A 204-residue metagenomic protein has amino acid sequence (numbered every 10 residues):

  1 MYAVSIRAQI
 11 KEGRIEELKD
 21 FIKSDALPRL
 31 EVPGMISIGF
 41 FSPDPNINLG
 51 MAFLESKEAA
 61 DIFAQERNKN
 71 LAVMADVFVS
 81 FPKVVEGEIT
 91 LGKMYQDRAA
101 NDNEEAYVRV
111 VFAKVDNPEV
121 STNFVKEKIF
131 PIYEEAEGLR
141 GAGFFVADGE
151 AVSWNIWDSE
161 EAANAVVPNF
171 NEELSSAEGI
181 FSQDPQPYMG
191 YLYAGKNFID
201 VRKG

Functional and structural regions predicted by a protein language model:
M1-L49, E55-A72, D76-G204: Short S/T/G/P-rich N-terminal loop/turn motif that feeds into the first structured element of a domain
